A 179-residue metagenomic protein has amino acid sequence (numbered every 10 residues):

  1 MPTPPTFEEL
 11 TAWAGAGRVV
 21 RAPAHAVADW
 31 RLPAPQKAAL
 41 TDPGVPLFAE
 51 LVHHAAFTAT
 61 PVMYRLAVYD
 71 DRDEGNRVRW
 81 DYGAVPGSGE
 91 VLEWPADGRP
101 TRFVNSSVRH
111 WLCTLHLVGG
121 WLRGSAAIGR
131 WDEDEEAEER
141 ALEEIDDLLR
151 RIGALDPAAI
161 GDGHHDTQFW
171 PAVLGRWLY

Functional and structural regions predicted by a protein language model:
M1-S88, E93, L155-Y179: A surface-exposed partner-binding patch
P5, R31, R99, S106 (+2 more regions): Alpha-helix boundary/N-cap detector
W13, A39, W111-T114, R151: Residues that form generic nucleotide/phosphate-binding pockets
G89-W131: Compact, glycine/acidic-enriched structural inserts
L117-A154: An amphipathic alpha-helical core segment
